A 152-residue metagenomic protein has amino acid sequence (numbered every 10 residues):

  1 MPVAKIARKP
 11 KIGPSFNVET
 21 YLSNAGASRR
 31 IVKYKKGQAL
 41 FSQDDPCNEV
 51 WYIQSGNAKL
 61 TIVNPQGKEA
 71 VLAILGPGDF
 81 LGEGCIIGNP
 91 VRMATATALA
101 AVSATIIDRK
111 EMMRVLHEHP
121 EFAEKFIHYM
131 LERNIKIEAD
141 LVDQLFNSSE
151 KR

Functional and structural regions predicted by a protein language model:
M1-R152: Cytosolic regulatory regions built on CNB/CRP/Popeye-like sensor folds
